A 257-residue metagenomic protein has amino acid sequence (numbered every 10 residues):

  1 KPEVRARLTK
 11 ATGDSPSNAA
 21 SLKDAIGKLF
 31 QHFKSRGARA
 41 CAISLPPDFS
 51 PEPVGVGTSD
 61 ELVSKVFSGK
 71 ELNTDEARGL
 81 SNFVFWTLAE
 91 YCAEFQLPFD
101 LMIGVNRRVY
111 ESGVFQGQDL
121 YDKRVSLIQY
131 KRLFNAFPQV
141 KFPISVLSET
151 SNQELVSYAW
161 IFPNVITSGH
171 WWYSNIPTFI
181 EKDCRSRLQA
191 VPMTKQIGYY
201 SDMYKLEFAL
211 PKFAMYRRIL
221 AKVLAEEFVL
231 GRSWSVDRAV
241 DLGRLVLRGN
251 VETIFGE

Functional and structural regions predicted by a protein language model:
K1-L120, A225, V229: Extended, charged catalytic domains and RNA/DNA-binding interfaces, predominantly in divalent-metal-using enzymes
S35-R39, F95-L97, P138-K141, P163-I166 (+1 more regions): Short, well-ordered coil/turn segments that N-cap beta-strands
L45-F49, V105-V109, V146-S151, W171-Y173 (+1 more regions): Active-site-proximal loop/turn and secondary-structure-junction residues that shape catalytic pockets, frequently
P51-V54, V109-Q116, N152-I161, P177-C184 (+1 more regions): Histidine/acidic-residue-rich catalytic or RNA/ligand-binding cores of hydrolases and nuclease-related proteins
D100-M102, P143-L147, T167-W171, M193-F213: Short acidic/histidine-rich active-site segments
R108-H170: Active-site-proximal binding-pocket segments
D183-V191: Flexible glycine/proline-rich, aromatic-decorated loop/lid segments
M193-T194, P211-E257: Mid-to-C-terminal alpha-helical segments outside catalytic/metal-binding sites
